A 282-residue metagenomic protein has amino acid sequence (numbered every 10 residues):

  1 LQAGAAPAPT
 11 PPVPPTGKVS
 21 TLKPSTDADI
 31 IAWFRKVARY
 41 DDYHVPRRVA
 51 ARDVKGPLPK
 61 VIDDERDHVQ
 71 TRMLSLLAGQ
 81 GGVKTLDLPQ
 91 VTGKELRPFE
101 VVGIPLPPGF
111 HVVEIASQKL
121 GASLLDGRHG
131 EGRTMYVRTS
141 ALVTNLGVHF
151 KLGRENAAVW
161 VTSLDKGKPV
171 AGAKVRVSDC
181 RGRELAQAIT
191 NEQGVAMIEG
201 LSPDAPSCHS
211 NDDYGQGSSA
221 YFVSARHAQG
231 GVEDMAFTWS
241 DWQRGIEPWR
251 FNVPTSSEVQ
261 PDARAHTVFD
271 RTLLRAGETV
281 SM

Functional and structural regions predicted by a protein language model:
L1-M282: N-terminal, cleavable Sec-dependent signal peptides of secreted/periplasmic/extracellular proteins
